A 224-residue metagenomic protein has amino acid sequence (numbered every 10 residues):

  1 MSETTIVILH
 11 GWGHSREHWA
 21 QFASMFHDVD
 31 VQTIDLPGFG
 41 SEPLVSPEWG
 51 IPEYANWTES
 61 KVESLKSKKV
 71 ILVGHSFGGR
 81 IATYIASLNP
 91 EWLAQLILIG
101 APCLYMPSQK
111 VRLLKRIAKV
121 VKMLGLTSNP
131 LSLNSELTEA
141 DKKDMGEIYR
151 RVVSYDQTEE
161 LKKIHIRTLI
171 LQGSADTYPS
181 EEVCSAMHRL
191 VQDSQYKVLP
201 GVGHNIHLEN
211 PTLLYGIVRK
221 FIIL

Functional and structural regions predicted by a protein language model:
S2-P43: Conserved HGGG/HGGXW glycine-rich cap/lid loop of the alpha/beta-hydrolase fold
H10-W12, V70, G74-G79: Conserved alpha/beta-hydrolase "nucleophile elbow" surrounding the catalytic nucleophile
A20, Q32-I71, G216: Active-site loop/oxyanion-hole signature of alpha/beta-hydrolase fold enzymes
R80-L88, W92-G125: Flexible "cap/lid" loop of the alpha/beta hydrolase fold
P130-E159: Hydrophobic, aromatic-rich cap/lid helix
I164, I170-Q172, D176: Short beta-strand/loop motif that positions the catalytic acidic residue of the alpha/beta-hydrolase fold
T177-V183: Conserved alpha/beta-hydrolase "acid-adjacent" motif
V202-L213: Catalytic histidine-centered segment of alpha/beta-hydrolase-like enzymes
